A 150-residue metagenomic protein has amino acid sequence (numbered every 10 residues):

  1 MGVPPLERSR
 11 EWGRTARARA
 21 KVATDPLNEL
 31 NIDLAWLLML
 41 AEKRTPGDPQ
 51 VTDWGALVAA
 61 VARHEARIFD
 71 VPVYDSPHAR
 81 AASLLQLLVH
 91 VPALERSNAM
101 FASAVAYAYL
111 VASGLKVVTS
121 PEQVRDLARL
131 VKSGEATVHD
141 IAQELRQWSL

Functional and structural regions predicted by a protein language model:
M1-L150: FIC/Doc superfamily catalytic core
